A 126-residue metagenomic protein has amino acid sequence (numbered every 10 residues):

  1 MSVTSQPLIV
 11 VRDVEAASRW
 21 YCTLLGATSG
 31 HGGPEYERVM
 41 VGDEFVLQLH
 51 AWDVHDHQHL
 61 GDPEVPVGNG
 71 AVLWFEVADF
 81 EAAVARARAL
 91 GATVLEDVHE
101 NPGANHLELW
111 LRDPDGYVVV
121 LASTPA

Functional and structural regions predicted by a protein language model:
M1-S5, A27-E76, V84-R112, S123-A126: Vicinal oxygen chelate
L8-V10: A conserved hydrophobic helix/loop-capping motif in glycosyltransferases and polysaccharide synthases
A16, A82: Residue-level recognition of oxygen-bearing side chains
A17-C22, A87, G116: Conserved active-site tyrosine of GNAT-family acetyltransferases
